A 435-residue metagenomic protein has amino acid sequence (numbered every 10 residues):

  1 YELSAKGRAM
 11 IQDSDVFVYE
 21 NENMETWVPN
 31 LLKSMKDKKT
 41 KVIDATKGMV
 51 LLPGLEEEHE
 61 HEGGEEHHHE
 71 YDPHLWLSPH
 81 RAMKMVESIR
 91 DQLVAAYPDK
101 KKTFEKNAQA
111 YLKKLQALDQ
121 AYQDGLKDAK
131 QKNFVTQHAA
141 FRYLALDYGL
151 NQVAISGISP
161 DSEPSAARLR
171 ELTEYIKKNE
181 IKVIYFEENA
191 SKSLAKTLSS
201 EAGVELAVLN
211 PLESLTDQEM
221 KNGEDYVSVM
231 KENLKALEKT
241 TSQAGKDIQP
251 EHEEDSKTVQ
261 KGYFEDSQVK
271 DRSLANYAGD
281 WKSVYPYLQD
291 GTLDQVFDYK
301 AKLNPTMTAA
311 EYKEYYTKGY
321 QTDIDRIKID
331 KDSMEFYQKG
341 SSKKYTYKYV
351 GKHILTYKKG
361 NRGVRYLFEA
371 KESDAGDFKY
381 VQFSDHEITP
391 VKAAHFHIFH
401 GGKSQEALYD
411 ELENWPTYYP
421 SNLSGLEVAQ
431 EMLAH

Functional and structural regions predicted by a protein language model:
Y1-F264, Q268, S404-Q405, G425 (+1 more regions): Extracytoplasmic metal-acquisition and chelation regions
S4, T216, S273, M307-A309 (+2 more regions): Helix N-terminus capping/helix-initiation residues
R8-I11, L274, A278: A short, aliphatic-rich alpha-helical micro-motif
N23, T46-M49, R81, E213 (+5 more regions): A mature extracytoplasmic/lumenal domain signature
S34, L126, L144, L198 (+3 more regions): A generic structural signal for short, solvent-exposed coil/turn residues that cap or connect secondary-structure
Y143-A145, G291-T292, Y345: Short acidic/glycine-rich loop or secondary-structure boundary segments that cap or lie
E254-S267, I329-H435: Calycin-type beta-barrel ligand-binding domains and close structural analogs
T258, Y263-D266, K270-L274, K282-S333 (+1 more regions): Short, solvent-exposed loop/hinge segments that bridge or flank secondary-structure elements
